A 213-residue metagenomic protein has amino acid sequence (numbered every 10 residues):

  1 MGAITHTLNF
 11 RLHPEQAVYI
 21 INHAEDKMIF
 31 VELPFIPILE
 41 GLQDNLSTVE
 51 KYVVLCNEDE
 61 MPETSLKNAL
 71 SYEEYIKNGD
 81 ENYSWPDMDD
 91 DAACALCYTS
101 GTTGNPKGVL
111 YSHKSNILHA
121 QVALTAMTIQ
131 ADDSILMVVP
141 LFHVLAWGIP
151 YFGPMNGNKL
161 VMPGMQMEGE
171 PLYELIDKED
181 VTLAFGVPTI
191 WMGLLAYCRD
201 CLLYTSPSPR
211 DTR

Functional and structural regions predicted by a protein language model:
M1, R11-E15, V139-N156: Conserved coil-to-alpha-helix start sites within the AMP-binding
A3-E74: Structural core segment of the AMP-binding/adenylate-forming
I29, A93, T99-T102, I135 (+3 more regions): Conserved S/T- and glycine-rich ATP-binding loop of Class I adenylate-forming
V53, I76-Y98, N105, T128-S134: Conserved pre-ATP/AMP-binding loop-to-beta segment of ANL
C94-L118: Conserved AMP-binding A3 loop
I117-S134, V144-L183, M192, Y197-C198: Conserved AMP-binding/adenylation subdomain of ANL enzymes
Y204-R213: Single conserved hydrophobic/aromatic residue that forms the stacking wall/gate of nucleotide- or nucleobase-binding
